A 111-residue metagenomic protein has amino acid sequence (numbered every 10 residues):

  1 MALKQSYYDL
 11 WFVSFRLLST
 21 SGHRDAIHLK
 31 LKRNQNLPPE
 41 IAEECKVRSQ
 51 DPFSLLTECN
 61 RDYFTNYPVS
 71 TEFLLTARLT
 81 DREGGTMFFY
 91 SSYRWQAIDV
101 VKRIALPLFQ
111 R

Functional and structural regions predicted by a protein language model:
A2-H23: Structural detector for short beta-strands of small beta-barrel domains
D25, F53, T71-F73: A generic structural signal for short beta-strands and their flanking turns/coil linkers
A26-S49: Short, contiguous, well-structured surface segments enriched in hydrophobic/aromatic residues
R33, R61, A77-D81: Short glycine-rich, polar/acidic loop-and-turn segments at beta strand-coil junctions
S49-C59: Short, structured beta-strand/loop micro-motifs enriched in basic residues and often containing a Trp
N60-L75: Short nucleic-acid-contacting surface segments enriched for D/E, G, S/T with interspersed K/R
T80-R111: OB-fold/S1-family single-stranded nucleic acid-binding modules
